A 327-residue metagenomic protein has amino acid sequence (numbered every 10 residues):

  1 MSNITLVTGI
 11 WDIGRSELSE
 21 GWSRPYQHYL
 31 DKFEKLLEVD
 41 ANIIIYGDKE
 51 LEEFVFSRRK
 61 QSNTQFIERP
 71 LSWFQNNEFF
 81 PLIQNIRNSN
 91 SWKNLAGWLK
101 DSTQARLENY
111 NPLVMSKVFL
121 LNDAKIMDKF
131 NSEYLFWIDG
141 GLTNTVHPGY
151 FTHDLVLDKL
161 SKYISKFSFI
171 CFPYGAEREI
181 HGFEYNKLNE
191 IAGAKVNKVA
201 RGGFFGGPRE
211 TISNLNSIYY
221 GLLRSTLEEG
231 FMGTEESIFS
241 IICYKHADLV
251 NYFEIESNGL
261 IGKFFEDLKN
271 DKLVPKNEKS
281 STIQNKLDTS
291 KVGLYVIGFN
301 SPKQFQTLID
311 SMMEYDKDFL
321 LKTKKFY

Functional and structural regions predicted by a protein language model:
M1-A105, P112, S116, A124-F130 (+1 more regions): N-terminal anchoring/stem segment of glycosyltransferases
V7-G9, I45-K49, I138-G140, I170-F172 (+3 more regions): Short His-Asn-centered micro-motif
G14-S16, E52-V55, F74-N77, T143-P148 (+4 more regions): Short catalytic/ligand-binding loop motif for oxyanion handling, primarily in non-cytosolic enzymes, centered on
I45-E50, P70-L71, C171-G175, L249-K263: Acidic carboxylate-rich catalytic motifs and surrounding loops in phosphoryl-/glycosyl-chemistry enzymes
N109, L113-S168: GT-A fold catalytic core of metal-dependent nucleotide-sugar glycosyltransferases, centered on the diacidic
L121, M127, N131, Y185 (+1 more regions): Glycine-rich loop/turn
L142-P148, N186-S281: Catalytic core and acceptor-binding pocket of nucleotide-sugar-dependent glycosyltransferases
F167-G182: Short beta-strand-to-loop element that shapes/binds the nucleotide-sugar donor at the catalytic cleft/hinge
